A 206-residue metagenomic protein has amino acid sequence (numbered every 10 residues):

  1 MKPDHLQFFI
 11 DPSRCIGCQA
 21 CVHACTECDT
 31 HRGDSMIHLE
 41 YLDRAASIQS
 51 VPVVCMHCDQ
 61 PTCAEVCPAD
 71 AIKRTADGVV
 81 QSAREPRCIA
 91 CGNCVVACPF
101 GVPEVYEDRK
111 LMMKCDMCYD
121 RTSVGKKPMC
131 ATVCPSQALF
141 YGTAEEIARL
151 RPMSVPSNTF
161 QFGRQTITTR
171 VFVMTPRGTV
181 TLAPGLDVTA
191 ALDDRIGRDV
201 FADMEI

Functional and structural regions predicted by a protein language model:
M1-I206: Non-ligating segments of multi-cofactor redox enzymes
